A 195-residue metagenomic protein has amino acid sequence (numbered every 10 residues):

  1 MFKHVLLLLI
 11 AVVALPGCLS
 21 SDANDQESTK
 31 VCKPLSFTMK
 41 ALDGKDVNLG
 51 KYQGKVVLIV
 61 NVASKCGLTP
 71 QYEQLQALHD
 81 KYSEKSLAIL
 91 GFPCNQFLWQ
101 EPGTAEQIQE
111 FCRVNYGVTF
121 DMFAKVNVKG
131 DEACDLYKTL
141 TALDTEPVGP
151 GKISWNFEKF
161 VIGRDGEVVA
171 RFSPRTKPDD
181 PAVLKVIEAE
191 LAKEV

Functional and structural regions predicted by a protein language model:
V5-V13: Sec-dependent N-terminal signal peptides
P16-G17: C-terminal motif of bacterial Sec signal peptides marking the signal peptidase cleavage site
S21-G50, P70, D135: N-terminal "domain-start" segment that seeds a small globular fold
A41, N61-K65: Amphipathic alpha-helical repeat scaffolds
K55-V56, K65, T69-P93, R113-Y116: Conserved helix-turn-beta segment immediately C-terminal to the redox Cys motif in thioredoxin-like folds
S86-G103, T119-G130: Thiol-based oxidoreductase modules, predominantly thioredoxin-like and allied folds used for disulfide exchange
E106-N156: Short, internal strand/loop/helix patches that form the active-site neighborhood or redox-interaction surface
D135-K138, A142-V195: Thiol-/selenol-based redox modules, centered on thioredoxin-like and closely related oxidoreductase domains
